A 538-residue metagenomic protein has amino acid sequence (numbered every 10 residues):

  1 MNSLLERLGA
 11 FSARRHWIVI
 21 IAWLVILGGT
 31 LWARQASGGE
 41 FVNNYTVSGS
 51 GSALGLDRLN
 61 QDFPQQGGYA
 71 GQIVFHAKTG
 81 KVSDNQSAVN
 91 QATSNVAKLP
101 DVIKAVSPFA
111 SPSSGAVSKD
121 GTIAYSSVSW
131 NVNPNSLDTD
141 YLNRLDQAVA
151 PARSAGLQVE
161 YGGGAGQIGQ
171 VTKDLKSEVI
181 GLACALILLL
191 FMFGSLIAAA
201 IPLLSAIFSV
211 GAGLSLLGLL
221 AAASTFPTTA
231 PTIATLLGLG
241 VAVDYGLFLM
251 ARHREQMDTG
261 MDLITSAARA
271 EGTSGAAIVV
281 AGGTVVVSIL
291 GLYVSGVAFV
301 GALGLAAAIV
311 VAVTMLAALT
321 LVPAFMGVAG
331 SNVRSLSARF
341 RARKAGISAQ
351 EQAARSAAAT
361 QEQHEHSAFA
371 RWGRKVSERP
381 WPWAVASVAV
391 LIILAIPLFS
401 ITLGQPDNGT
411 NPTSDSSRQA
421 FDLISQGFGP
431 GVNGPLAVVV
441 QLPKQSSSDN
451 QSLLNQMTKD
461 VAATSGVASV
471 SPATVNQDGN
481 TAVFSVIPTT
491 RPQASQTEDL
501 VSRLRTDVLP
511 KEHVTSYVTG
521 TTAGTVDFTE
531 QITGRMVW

Functional and structural regions predicted by a protein language model:
M1-G39, V102, K119-G121, N131-L403 (+2 more regions): Membrane-embedded transmembrane helical bundles of large multi-pass transporters/channels
E40-N43, P406-N408: Short hinge/gating elements
N44-S48: Membrane-proximal amphipathic alpha-helices that sit immediately adjacent to an N-terminal transmembrane/signal-anchor
G49-A70, A77-G163, S400-W538: Structured non-transmembrane domains adjacent to transmembrane bundles in polytopic membrane proteins
A70-Q72, L321: Short beta-strand segments at enzyme active-site cores
